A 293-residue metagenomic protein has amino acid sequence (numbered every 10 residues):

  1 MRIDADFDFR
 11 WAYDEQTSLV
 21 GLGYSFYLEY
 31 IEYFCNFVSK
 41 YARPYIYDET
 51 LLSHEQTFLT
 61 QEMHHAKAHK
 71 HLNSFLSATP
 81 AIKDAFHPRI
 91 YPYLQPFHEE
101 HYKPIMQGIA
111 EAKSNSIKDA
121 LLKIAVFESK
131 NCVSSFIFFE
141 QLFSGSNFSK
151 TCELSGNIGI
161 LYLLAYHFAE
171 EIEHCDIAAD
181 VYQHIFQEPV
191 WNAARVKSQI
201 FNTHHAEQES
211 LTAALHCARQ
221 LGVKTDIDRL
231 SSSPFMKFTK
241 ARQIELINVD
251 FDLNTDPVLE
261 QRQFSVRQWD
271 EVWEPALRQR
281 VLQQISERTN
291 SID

Functional and structural regions predicted by a protein language model:
M1-D293: Non-heme di-metal
